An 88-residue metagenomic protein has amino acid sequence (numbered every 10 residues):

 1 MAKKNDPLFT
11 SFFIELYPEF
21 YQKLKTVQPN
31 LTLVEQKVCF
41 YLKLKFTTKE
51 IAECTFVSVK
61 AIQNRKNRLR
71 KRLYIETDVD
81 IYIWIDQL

Functional and structural regions predicted by a protein language model:
K3, P7-L88: Cytosolic nucleotide-binding catalytic cores of signal-transduction proteins
